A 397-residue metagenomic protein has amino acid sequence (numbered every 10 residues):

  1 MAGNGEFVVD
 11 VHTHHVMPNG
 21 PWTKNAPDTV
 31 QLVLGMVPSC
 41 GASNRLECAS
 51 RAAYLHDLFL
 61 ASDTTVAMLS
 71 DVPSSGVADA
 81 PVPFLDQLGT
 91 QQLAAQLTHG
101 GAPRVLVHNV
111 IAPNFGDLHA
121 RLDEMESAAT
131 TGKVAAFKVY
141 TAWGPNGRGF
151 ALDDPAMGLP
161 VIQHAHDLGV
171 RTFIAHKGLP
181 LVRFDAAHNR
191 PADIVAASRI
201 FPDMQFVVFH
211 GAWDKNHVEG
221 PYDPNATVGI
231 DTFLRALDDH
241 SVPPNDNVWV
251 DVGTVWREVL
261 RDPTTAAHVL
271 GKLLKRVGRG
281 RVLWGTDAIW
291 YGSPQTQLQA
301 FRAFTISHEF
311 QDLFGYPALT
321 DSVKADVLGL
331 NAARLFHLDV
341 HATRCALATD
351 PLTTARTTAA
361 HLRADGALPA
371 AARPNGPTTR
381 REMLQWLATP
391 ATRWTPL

Functional and structural regions predicted by a protein language model:
M1-E6, A52-F59, H119-T131, M157-A165 (+2 more regions): Short amphipathic alpha-helices and their capping/turn segments at secondary-structure boundaries
M1-V11, P18-L58, A135, R276-L283 (+1 more regions): Mid-to-C-terminal alpha-helical segments outside catalytic/metal-binding sites
H12, A67, V107, F137 (+7 more regions): Divalent metal-coordination and catalytic microenvironments
H12-P18, H176, H210: Histidine-centered divalent metal-coordination motifs
V16-G20, S75-D79, F115-L118, P145-R148 (+4 more regions): Short catalytic/ligand-binding loop motif for oxyanion handling, primarily in non-cytosolic enzymes, centered on
D28-A49, H56-A80, R104-A112, A135-A136 (+1 more regions): Divalent metal-dependent hydrolysis catalytic cores, especially in the metallo-beta-lactamase
P73-N189: Active-site gating/metal-coordination segments in enzymes
A136, W143, G149-W284, E309-A318 (+1 more regions): Catalytic pocket-lining loop regions of alpha/beta-barrel enzymes, especially the amidohydrolase/enolase/GH5 lineages
